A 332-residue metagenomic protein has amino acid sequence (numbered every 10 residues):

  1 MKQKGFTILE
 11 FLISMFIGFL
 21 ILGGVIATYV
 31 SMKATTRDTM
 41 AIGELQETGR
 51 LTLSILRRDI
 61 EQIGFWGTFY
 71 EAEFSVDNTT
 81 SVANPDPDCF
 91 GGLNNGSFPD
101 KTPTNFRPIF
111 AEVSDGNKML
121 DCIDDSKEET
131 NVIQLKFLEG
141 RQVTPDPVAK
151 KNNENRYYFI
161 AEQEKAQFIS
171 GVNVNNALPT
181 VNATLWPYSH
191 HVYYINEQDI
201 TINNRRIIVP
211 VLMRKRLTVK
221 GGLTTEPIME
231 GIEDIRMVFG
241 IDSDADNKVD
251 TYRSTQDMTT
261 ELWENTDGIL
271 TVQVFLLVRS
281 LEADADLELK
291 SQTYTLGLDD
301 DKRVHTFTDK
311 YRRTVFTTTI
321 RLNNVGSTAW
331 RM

Functional and structural regions predicted by a protein language model:
K2-F65, R331: Aliphatic-rich helix starts adjacent to a transmembrane/signal segment
T52-T271, F275, A283-R312, A329-M332: N-terminal pilin/flagellin-like segments and related low-complexity appendage regions
T314-F316: Extracellular and select intracellular beta-sandwich modules with Ser/Thr-enriched, small-residue motifs on
T318-M332: Structural signal for terminal/edge beta-strands and the immediately following C-terminal loop/tail that closes
